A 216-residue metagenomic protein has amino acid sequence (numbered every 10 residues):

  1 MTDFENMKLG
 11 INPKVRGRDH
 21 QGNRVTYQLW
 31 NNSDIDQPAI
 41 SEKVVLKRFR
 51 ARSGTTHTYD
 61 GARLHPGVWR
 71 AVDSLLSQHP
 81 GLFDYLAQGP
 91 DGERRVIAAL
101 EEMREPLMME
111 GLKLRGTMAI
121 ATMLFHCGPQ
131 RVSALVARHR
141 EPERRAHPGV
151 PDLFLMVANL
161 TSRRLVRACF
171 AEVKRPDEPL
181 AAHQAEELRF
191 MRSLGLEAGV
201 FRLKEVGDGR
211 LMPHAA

Functional and structural regions predicted by a protein language model:
T2-P148, L180: Nuclease catalytic cores
R52-T58, V157-R167, F190: Intrinsically disordered, low-complexity coil segments
Q78, N159, D177, G207: Short loop/turn segments at secondary-structure transitions that flank enzyme active sites
M123, C127-R131, D152-L155, R164-D177: Conserved catalytic cores of phosphodiester-cleaving nucleases, focusing on short active-site segments
P142-T161: Catalytic centers of nucleases
R163-R202: Basic, amphipathic alpha-helical patches used to engage nucleic acids or provide basic targeting signals, exemplified
L203-A216: Basic, glycine-rich
